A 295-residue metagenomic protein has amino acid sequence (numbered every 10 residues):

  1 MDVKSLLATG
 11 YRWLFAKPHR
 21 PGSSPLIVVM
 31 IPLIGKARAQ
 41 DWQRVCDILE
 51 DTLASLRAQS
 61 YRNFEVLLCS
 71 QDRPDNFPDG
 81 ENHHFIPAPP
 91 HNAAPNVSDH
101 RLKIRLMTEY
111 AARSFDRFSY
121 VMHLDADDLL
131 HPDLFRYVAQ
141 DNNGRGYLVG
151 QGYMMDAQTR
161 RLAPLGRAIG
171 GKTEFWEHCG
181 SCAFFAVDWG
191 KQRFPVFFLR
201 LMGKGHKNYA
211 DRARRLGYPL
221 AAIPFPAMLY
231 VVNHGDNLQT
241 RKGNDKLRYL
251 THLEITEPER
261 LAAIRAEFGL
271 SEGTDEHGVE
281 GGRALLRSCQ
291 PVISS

Functional and structural regions predicted by a protein language model:
M1-L53: N-proximal low-complexity "stem/linker" segments adjacent to membrane-targeting elements
M1-R12, P21-S24, P195-S295: C-terminal catalytic/acceptor-binding lobe
L26-I27, I48, L53-L67, N82-H83 (+1 more regions): Short loop->beta transition adjacent to catalytic acidic/histidine clusters or analogous donor-positioning motifs
V28-K36, Q71, H84-H91, G150-G152 (+1 more regions): Short loop/turn segments at strand-loop or loop-helix junctions that form parts of catalytic or ligand-binding pockets
K36-D47, A93-S98, V196-M202: Short, flexible/disordered intra-domain loops and linkers
D72-F118: Active-site-proximal specificity loops/subdomain of glycosyltransferases
F115-L129: Short beta-strand-to-loop acidic/aromatic patch adjacent to the donor-nucleotide binding site
H131-L201: Conserved catalytic core of nucleotide-sugar-dependent glycosyltransferases
